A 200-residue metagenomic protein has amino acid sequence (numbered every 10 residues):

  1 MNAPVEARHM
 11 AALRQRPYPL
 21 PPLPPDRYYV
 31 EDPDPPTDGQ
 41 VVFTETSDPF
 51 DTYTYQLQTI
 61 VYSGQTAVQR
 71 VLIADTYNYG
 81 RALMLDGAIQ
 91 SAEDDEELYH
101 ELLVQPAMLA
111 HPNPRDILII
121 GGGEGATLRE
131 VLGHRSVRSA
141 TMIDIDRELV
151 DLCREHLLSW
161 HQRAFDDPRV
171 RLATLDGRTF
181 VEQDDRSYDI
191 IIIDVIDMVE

Functional and structural regions predicted by a protein language model:
M1-P22, R27: Intrinsic disorder/low-complexity segments
P17-A82: N-terminal auxiliary segments of SAM/dcSAM-dependent transferases
P25-T44, T66, S91-E200: The AdoMet/dcAdoMet-binding core of the Class I SAM-like
N78, I89-Q90: Short active-site-proximal "capping" loops at secondary-structure junctions
L85-G87: Short strand-turn-strand beta-turns centered on an Asx-Gly dipeptide
